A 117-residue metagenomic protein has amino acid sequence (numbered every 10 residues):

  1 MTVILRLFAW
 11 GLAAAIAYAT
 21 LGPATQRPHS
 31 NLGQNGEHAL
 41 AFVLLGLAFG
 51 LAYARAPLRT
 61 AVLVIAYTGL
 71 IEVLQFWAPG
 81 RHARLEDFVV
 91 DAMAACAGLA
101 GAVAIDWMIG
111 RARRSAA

Functional and structural regions predicted by a protein language model:
M1-F88, A92, C96-A117: Bulky hydrophobic segments
